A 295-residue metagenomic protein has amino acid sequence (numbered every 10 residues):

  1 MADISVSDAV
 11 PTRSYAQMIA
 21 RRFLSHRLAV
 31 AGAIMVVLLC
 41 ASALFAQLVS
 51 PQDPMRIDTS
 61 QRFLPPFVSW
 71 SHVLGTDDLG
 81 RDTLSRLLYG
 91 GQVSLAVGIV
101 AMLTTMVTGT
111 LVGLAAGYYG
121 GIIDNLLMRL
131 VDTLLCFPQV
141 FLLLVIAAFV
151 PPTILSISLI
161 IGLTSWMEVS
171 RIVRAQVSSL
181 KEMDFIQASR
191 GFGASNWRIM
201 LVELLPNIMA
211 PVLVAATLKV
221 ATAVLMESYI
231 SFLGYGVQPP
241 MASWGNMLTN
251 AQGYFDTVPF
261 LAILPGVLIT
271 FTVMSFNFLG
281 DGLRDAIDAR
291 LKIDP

Functional and structural regions predicted by a protein language model:
M1-V37, L279-P295: Transmembrane alpha-helical segments of polytopic membrane transport and secretion proteins
D3, I34, S42-D78, L233-A242: Hydrophobic alpha-helical transmembrane segments of membrane transport/permease proteins and related membrane-embedded
A20, S42-Q52, A115, S170 (+1 more regions): Structural signature of transmembrane alpha-helix termini at the membrane-water interface
R22, R62, H72-V73, D82 (+1 more regions): Conserved beta-strand positions that form and line the central face of beta-propeller blades
R22, V49, V73-T76, Y254 (+1 more regions): Residue-level signal for helical boundary/lining positions with a hydrophobic bias
F23, A41, T133: Residue-level signature of catalytic and energy-coupling elements of molecular machines, predominantly ATP/GTP-dependent
L28-Q47, T110, T270: Short, strongly hydrophobic transmembrane alpha-helices
D78-P295: Alpha-helical transmembrane segments of integral membrane proteins, especially multi-pass inner/plasma-membrane
